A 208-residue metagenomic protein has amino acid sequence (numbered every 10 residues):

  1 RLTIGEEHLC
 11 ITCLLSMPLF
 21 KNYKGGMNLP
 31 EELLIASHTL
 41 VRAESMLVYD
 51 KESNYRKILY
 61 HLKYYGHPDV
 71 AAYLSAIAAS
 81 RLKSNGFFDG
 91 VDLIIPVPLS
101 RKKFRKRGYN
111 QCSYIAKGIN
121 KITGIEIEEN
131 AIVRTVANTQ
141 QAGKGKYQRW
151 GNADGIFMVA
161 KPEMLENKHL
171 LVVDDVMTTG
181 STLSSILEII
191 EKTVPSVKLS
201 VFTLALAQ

Functional and structural regions predicted by a protein language model:
R1-Q208: Glycine-rich phosphate/pyrophosphate-handling loop used in enzymes and phosphotransfer proteins
